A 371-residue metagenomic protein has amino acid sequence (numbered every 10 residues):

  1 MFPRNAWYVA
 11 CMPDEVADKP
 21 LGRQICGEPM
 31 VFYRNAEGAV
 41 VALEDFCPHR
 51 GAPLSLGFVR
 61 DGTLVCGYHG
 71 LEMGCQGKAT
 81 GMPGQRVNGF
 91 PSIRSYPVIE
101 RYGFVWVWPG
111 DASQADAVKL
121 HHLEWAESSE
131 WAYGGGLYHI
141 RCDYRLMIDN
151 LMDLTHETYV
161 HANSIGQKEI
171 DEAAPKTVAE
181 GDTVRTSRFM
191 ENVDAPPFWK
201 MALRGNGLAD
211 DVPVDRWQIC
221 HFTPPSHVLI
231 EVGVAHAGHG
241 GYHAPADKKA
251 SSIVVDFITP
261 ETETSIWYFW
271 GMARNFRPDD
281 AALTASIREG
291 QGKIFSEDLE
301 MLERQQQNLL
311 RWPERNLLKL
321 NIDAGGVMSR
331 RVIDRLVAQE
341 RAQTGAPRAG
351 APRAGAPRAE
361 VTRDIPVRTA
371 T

Functional and structural regions predicted by a protein language model:
F2, W7-A132, I365-T371: Rieske [2Fe-2S] iron-sulfur-binding domain
A39, D116-T371: C-terminal catalytic domain of Rieske-type non-heme iron oxygenases
